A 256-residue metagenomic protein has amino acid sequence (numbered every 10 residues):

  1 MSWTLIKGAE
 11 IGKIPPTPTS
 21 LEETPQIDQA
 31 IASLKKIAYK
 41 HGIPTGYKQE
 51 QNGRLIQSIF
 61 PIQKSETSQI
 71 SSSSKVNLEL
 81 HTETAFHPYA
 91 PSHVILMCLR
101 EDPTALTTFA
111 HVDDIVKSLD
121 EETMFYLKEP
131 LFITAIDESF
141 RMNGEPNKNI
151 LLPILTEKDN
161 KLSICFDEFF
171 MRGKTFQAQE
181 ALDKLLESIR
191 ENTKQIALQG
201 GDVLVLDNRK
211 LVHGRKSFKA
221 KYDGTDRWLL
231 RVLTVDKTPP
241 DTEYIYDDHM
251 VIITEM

Functional and structural regions predicted by a protein language model:
M1-P15, T19, S58-G200, V205-M256: Active-site environment of non-heme Fe oxygenases that use a 2-His-1-carboxylate facial triad
M1-R54: N-terminal non-catalytic cap/leader segment that marks the start of a structured domain
